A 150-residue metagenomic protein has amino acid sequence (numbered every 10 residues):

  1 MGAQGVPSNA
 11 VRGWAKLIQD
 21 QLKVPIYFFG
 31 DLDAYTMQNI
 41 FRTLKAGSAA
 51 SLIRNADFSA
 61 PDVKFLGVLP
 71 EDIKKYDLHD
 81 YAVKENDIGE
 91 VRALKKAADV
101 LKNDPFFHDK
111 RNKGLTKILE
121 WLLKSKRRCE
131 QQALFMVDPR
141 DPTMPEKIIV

Functional and structural regions predicted by a protein language model:
M1-V6: Metal-dependent catalytic core segments for phosphate chemistry
N9-V150: TOPRIM fold recognition
